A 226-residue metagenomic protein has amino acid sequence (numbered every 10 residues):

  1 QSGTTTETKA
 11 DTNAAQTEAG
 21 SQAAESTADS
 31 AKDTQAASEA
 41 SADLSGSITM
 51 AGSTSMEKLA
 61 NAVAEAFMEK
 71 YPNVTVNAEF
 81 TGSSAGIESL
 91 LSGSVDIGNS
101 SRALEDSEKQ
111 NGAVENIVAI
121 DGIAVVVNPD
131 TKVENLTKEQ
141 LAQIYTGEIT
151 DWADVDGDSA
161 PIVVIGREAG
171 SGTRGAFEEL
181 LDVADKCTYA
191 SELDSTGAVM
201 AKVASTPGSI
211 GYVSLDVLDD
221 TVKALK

Functional and structural regions predicted by a protein language model:
S2-K226: Exported/periplasmic ABC-transporter solute-binding proteins
